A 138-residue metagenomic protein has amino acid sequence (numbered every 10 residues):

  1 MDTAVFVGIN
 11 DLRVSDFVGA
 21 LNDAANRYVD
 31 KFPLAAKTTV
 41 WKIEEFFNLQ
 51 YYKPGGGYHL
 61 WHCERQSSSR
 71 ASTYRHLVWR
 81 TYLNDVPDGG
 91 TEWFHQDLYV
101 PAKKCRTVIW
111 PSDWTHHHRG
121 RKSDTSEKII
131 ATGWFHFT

Functional and structural regions predicted by a protein language model:
M1-T107, T115-T138: Fe(II)/2-oxoglutarate oxygenase catalytic core
